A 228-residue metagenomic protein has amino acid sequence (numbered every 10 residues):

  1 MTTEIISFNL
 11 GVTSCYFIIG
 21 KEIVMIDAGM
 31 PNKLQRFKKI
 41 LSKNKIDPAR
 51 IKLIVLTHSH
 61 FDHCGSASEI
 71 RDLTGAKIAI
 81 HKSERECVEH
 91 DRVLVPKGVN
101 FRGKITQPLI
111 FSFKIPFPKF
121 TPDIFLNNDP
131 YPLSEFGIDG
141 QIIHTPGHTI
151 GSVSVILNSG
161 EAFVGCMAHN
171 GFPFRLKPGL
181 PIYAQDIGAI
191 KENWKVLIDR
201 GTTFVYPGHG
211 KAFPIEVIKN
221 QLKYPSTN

Functional and structural regions predicted by a protein language model:
M1-N44, S154-N170: Conserved beta-strand hairpin/beta-sheet module of binuclear metal-dependent hydrolase folds, prominently
F8, I18, D129-F136: Short acidic-hydrophobic surface loop/beta-edge motif
V24-I26, V55, I78, E161-F163 (+1 more regions): Residue-level marker for buried hydrophobic side chains located in beta-strands that build the well-ordered beta-sheet
P31-N32, F117-P118, P130, D139-P146 (+2 more regions): Metallo-beta-lactamase
Q35, S59, C64-S66, I150 (+1 more regions): Short N-terminal helix/helix-N-cap motif within the alpha/beta-hydrolase-1
F37-I40, S66, N193, Q221: A general structural detector for well-ordered alpha-helical segments in enzyme core domains, enriched
S42-F125: Active-site HxH/HxHxD metal-binding segment of metal-dependent hydrolases
L94-V99, P181, K223-P225: Short, hinge-like loop/turn segments at secondary-structure boundaries
